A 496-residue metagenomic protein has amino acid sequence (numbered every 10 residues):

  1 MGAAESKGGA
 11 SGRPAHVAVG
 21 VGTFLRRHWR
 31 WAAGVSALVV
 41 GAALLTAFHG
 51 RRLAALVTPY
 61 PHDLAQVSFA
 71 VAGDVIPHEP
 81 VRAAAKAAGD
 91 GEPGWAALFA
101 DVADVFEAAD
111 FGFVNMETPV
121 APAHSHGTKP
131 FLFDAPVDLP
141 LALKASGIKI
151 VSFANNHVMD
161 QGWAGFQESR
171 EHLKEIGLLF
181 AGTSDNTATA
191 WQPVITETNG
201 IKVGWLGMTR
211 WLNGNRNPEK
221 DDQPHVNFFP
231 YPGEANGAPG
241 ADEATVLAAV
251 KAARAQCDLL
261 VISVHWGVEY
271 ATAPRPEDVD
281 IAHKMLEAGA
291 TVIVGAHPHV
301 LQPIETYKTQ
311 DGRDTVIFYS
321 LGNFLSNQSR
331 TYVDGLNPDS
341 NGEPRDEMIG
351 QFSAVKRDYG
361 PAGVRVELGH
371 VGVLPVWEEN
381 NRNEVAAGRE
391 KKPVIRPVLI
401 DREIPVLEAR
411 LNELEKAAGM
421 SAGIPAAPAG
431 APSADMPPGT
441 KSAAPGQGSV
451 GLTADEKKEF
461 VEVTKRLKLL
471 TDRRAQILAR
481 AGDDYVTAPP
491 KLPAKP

Functional and structural regions predicted by a protein language model:
G2-K7, G12-P496: Acidic, metal/ion-coordinating pockets
